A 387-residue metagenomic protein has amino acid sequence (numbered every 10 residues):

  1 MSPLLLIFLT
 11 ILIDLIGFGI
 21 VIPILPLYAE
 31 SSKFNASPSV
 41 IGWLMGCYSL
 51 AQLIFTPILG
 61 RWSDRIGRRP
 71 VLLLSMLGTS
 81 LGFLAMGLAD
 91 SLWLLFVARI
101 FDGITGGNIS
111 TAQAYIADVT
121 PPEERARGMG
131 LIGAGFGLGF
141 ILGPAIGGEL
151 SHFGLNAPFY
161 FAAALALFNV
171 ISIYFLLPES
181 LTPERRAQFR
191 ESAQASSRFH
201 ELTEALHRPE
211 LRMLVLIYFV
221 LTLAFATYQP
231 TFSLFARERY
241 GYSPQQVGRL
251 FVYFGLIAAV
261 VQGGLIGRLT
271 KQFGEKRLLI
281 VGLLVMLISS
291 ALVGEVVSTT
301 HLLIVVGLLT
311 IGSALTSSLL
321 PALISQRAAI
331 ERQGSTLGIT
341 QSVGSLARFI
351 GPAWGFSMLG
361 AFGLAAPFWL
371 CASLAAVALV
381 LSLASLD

Functional and structural regions predicted by a protein language model:
I24-P38, P230-Q246: Short amphipathic helix-loop junctions that connect adjacent transmembrane helices in Major Facilitator Superfamily/SLC
L53-D90: Conserved MFS/SLC helix-loop-helix module at the cytosolic interface between two early adjacent transmembrane helices
T56-I66, V261-E275, L359: Helix-to-loop junctions at the C-terminal end of transmembrane segments in multipass secondary transporters
G67, L88-W93, G241, E295-V297: Helix-breaking motifs and short loop linkers at transmembrane-helix boundaries and internal kinks in secondary membrane
A98-G137: Cytoplasmic helix-loop-helix junction between adjacent transmembrane helices in 12-TM secondary transporters
S151-A164, S357-A375: A membrane-interface helix-boundary motif in multi-pass transporters
P178-L216: Juxtamembrane intracellular "pre-TM" segments in multi-pass secondary transporters
K276-L320: C-terminal transmembrane helical hairpin of 12-TM major facilitator-type secondary transporters
